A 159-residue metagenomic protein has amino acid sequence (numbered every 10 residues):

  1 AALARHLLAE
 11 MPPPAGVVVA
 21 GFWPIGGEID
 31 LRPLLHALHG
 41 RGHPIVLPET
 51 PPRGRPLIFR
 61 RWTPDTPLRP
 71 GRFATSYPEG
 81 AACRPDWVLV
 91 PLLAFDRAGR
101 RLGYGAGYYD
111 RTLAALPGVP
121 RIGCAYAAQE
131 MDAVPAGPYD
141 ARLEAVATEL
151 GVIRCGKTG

Functional and structural regions predicted by a protein language model:
A1-E79, C83: N-terminal active-site beta-alpha-beta segment that forms phosphate/nucleotide-binding and substrate-recognition loops
V19, V88-L89: Receiver (REC) domain switch-region micro-motif
F22, P91, E149: Conserved residues at the C-terminal ends of beta-strands
P24-G27, L93-R97: Short glycine-rich anion-binding loops that position phosphate/pyrophosphate groups of nucleotides and phosphorylated
Y77-P78, P91-L93: A structured binding-face within diverse protein domains that lines the active/interaction site
C83-V88, R97-R101, D110-G159: Surface-exposed, charge/polar-rich loops and edge strands
G105: Short polar/charged helix/loop
